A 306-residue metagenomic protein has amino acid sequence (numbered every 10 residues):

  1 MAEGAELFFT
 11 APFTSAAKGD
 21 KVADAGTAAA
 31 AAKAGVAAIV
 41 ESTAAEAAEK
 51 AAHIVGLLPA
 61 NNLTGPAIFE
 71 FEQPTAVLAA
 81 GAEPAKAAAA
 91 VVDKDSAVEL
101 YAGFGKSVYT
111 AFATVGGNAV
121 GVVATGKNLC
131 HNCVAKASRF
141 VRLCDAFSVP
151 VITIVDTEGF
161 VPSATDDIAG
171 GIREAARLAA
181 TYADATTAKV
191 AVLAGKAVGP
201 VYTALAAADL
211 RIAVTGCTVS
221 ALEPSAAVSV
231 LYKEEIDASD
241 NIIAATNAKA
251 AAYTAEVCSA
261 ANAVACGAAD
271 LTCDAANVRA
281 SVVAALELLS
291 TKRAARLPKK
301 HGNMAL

Functional and structural regions predicted by a protein language model:
M1-L306: Ligand-binding clefts of soluble mixed alpha/beta catalytic domains
